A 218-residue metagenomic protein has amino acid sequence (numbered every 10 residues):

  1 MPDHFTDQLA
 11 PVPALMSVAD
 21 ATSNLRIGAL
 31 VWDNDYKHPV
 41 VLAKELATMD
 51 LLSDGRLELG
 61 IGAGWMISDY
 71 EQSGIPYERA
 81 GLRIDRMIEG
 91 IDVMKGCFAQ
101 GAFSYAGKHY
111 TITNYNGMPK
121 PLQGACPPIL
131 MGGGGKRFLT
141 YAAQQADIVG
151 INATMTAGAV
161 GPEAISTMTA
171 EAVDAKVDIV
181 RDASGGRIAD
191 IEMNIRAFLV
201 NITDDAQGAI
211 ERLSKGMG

Functional and structural regions predicted by a protein language model:
M1-G218: Active-site-adjacent structural elements that line small-molecule/cofactor binding pockets in enzymes
